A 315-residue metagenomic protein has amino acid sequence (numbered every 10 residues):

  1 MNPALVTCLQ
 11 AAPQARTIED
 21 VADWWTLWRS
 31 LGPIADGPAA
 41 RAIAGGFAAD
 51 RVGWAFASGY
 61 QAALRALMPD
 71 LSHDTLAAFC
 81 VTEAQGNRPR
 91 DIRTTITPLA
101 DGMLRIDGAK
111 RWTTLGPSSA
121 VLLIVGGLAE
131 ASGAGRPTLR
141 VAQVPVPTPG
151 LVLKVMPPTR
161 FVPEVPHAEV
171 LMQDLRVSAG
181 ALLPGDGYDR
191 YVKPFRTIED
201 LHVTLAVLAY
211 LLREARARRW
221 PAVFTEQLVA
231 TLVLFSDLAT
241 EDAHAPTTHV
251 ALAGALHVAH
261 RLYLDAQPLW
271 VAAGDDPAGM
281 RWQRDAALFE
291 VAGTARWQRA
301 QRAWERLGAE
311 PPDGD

Functional and structural regions predicted by a protein language model:
M1-R41, L201-D315: Alpha-helical interface subdomain recognition
N2-T114: Glycine-rich flavin
L64, A142, L211: Residue-level signal for inorganic ion chemistry
T75, R90, S118-A120, T138 (+1 more regions): A generic structural signal for well-ordered coil/turn residues at beta-strand boundaries that shape enzyme active-site
P89, T114-G116, L151-L153, A179-L182: Short helix/loop capping segments that flank catalytic or ligand/cofactor-binding pockets
L99-D101, G127-A131, V146-P149, Q173-A181: Short loop segments at secondary-structure junctions
D107-V146: DPxDG-like acidic metal-binding loop motif
K154-L238: Glycine-rich beta->alpha junctions and the first turn(s) of the following alpha-helix
